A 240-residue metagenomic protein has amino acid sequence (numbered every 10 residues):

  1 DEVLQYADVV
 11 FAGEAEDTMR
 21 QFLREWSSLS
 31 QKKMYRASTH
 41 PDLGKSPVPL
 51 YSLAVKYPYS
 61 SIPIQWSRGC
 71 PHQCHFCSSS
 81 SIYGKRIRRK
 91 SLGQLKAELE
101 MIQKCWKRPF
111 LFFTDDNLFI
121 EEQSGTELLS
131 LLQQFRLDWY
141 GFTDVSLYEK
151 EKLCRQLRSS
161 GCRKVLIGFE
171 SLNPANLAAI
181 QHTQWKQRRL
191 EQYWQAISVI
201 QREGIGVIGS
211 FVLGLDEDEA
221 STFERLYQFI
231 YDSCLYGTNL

Functional and structural regions predicted by a protein language model:
D1, F211-V212: Glycine-rich beta-to-alpha transition loops that act as phosphate-gripper elements at the mouths of alpha/beta enzyme
D1-G44: Glycine-rich beta-alpha loop elements in corrinoid/cobalamin-binding modules across cobalamin-dependent enzymes
E2-R20, Q156-L166, R225-L240: Structural recognition of alpha->loop->beta junctions
Q5, V10, M34, L50 (+3 more regions): Intrinsically disordered, low-complexity N-terminal regions enriched in serine/proline/glycine with scattered basic
Q5-Y6, L29-S30, S38-P41, S46-V48 (+4 more regions): Residue-level signal for pocket-adjacent positions within structured domains
V9, E25-L29, S46-P49, L53 (+3 more regions): Phosphate/oxyanion-binding loops and surfaces in catalytic or ligand/nucleic-acid-binding neighborhoods
Q31-R36, P109, D138-Y140, I208 (+1 more regions): Acidic/polar loop patches that form or flank catalytic/metal-binding clefts of enzymes that bind anionic ligands
P47-I208, L215, S221-E224, Q228: Radical SAM [4Fe-4S] cluster-binding motif and immediate context
